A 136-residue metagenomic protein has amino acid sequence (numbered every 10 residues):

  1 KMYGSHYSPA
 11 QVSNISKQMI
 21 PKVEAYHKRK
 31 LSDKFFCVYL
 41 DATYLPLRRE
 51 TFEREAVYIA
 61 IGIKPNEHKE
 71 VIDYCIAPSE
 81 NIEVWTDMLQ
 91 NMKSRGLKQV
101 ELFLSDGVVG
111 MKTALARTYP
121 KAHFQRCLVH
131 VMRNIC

Functional and structural regions predicted by a protein language model:
S5-P9, N14-L104, V109, T113 (+1 more regions): RNase H-like nuclease fold core
Y119-C136: Inter-helix linker motif
